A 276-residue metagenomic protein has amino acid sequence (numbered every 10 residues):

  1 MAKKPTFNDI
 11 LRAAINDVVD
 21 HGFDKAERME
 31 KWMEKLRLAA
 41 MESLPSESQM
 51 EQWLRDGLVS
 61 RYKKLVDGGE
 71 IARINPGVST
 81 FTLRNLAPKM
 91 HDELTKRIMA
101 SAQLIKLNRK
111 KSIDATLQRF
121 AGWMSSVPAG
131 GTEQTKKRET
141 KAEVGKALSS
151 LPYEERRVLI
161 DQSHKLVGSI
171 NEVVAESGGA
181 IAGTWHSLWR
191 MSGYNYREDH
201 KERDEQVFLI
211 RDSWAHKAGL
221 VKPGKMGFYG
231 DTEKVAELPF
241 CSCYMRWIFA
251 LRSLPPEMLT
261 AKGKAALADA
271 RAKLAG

Functional and structural regions predicted by a protein language model:
M1-L166, I170, G230-E233, I248-G276: N-terminal leader/targeting and assembly helices and adjacent pre-domain segments
S150-L254, M258: Acidic, glycine-rich two-metal-ion catalytic cores of nucleic acid-processing enzymes
